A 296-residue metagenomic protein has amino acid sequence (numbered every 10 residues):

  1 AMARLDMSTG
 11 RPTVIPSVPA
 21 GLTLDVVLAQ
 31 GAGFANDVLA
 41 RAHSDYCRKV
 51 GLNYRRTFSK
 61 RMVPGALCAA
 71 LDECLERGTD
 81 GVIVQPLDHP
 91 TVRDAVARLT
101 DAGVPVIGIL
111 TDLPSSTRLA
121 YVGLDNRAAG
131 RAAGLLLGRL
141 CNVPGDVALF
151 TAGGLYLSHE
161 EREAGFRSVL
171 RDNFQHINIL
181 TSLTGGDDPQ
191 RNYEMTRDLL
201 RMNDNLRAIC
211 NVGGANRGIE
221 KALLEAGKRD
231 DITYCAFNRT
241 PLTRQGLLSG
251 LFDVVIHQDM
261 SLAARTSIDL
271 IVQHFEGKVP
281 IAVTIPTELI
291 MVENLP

Functional and structural regions predicted by a protein language model:
A1-V14: N-terminal helix-turn-helix DNA-binding module of bacterial transcription factors
L5, L170-R171, D259-P296: Hinge/cleft segment of the Venus flytrap/periplasmic-binding protein
S17-G31: Interdomain hinge and pocket-entrance segments immediately C-terminal to HTH DNA-binding domains
L28-V38, R56-A66, D88, T111 (+6 more regions): Hinge/beta->alpha junction and helix N-cap segments in small-molecule ligand-binding domains
S44-N53, R167-H176: Short helix-loop-beta junction
G81-T100, F166, T184-L242: Hydrophobic alpha-helical
P90-A128, T240-L248: Flexible loop/hinge segments that line or gate small-molecule binding clefts
A129-V147: A conserved helix-loop-strand patch within extracytoplasmic ligand-binding domains of the periplasmic binding
